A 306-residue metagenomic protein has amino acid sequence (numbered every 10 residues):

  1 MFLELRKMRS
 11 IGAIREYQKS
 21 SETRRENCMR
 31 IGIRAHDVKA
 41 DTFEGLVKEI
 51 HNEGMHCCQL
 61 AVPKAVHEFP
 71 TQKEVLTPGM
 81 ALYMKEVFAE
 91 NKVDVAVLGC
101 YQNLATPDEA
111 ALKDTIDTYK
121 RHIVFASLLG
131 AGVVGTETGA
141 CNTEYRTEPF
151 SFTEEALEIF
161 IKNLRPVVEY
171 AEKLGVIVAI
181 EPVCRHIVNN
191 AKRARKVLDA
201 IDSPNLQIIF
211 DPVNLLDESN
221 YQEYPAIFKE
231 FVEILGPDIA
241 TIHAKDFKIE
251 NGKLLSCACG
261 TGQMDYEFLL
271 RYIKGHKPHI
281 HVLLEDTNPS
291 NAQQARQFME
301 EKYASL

Functional and structural regions predicted by a protein language model:
E16-C28: Short, Lys/Arg-enriched N-terminal segments with co-localized hydrophobic residues within the first ~10-30 amino acids
M29-A40: Boundary/entry segment of secreted carbohydrate-active catalytic domains
R30, C58, K64, L98 (+1 more regions): Acidic/histidine-rich catalytic cores of soluble enzymes
A40-I50, D114-I123, Y224-V232: Short, acidic/polar
E44-G45, L82-Y83, V87-N91, T106-I208: Active-site acidic/histidine proton-transfer and metal-coordination neighborhood in alpha/beta enzyme cores
L46-P63, G130: Catalytic domains of carbohydrate-active enzymes, especially glycoside hydrolases
I50, C58, F88, T115 (+5 more regions): Conserved, mostly hydrophobic/aromatic
A61-Y83, E144: Glycine-rich, proline-tolerant flexible connector loops at the mouths of alpha/beta enzymes
